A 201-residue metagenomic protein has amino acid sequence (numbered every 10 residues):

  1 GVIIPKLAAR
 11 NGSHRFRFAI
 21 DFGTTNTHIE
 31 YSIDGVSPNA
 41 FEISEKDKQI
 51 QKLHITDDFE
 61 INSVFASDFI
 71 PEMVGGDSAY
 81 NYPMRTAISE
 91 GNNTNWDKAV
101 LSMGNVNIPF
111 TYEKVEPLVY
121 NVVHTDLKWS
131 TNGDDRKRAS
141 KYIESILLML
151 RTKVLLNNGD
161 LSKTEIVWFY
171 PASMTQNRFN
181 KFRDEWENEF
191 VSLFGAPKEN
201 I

Functional and structural regions predicted by a protein language model:
G1-N11, F190-N200: Acidic/polar, low-complexity linker and loop regions
V2-I4, R17, N26-Y31, A40-S44 (+1 more regions): Ordered hydrophobic segments in well-structured contexts
A9-V36, I201: Gly/Thr-rich phosphate-binding beta-strand-loop-beta motif of the actin/hexokinase/Hsp70
R17-I20, T164-A172, N200-I201: Extended hydrophobic secondary-structure segments that form protein cores and membrane-embedded regions
G23-N26, A172-R178: Gly/Ser/Thr-rich loops at beta-strand to alpha-helix junctions that form or flank small-molecule/cofactor-binding
G35-A66: Flexible phosphate/Mg2+-sensing switch loops adjacent to catalytic phosphate-binding sites
E60-M174: Conserved phosphate-binding loops in N-terminal lobes of ATP-dependent enzymes of the actin/Hsp70/sugar-kinase
Q176-G195: Short, low-complexity, polybasic intrinsically disordered segments
